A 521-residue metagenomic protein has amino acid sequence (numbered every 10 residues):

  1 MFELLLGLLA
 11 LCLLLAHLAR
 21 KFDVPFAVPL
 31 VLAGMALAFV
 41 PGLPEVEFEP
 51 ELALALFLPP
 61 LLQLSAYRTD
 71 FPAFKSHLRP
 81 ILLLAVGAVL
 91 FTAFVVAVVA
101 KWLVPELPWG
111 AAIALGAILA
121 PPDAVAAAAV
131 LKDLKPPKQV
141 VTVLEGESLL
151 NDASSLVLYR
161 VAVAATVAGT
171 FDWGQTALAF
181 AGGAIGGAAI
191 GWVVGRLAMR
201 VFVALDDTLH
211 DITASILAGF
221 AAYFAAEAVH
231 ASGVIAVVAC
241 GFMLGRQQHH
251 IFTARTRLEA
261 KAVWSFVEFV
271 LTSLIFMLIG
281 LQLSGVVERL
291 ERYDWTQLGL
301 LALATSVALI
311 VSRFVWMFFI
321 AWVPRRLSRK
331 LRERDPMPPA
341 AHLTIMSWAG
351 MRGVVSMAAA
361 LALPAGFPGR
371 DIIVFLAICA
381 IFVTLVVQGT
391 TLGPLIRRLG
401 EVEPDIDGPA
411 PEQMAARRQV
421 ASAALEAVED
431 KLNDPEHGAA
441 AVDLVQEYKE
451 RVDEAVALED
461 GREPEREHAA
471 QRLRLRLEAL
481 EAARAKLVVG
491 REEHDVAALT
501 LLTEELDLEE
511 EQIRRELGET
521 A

Functional and structural regions predicted by a protein language model:
M1-P411, A415, Q419-S422, A497-A521: Transmembrane helical cores of multi-pass secondary ion antiporters/exchangers
P404-A521: Cytosolic C-terminal regulatory domains/tails of membrane transporters and channels
